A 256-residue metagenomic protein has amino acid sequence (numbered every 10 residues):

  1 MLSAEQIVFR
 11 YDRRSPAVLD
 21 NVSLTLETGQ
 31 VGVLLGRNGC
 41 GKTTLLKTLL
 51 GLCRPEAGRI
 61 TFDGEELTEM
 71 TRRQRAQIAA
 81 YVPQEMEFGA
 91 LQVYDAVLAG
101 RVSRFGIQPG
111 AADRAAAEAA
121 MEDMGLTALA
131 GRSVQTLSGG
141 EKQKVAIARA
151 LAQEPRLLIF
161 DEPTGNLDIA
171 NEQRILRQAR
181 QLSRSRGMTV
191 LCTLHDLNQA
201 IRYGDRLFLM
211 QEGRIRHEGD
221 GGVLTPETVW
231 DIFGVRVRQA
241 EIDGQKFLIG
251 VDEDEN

Functional and structural regions predicted by a protein language model:
L35-R37: The feature captures the beta-strand-to-loop junction immediately N-terminal to the Walker
L50: Helix-to-loop junction immediately C-terminal to a conserved catalytic motif
G58-E66, R75: Conserved ABC transporter NBD signature motif
A112-L129: Conserved ABC ATPase "signature" region
S133-L137, E141: Conserved ABC ATPase signature
L158-E162: Catalytic Walker B motif of ABC-type/P-loop ATPase nucleotide-binding domains
P226, I232-N256: ABC ATPase nucleotide-binding domains
